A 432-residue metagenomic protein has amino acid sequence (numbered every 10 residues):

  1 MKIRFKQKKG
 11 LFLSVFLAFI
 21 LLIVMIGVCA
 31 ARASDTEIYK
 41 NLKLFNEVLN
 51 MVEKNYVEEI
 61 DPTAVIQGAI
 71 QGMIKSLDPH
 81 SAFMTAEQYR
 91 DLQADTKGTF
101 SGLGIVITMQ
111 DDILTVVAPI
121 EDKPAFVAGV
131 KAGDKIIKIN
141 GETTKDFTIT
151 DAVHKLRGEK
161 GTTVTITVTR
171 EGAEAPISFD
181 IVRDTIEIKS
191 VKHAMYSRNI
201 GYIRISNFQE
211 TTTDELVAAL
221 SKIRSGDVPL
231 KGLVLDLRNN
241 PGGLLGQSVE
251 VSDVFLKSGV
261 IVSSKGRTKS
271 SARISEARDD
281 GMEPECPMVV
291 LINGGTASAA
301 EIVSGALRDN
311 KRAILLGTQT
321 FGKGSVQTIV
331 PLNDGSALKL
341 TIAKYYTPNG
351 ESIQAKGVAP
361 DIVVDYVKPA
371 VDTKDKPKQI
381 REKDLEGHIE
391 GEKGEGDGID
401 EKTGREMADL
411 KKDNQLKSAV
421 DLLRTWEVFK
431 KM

Functional and structural regions predicted by a protein language model:
K2-I3, C29-N41, F45-P62, T115-P119 (+2 more regions): Cleft-lining beta-strand/loop regions that shape enzyme active-site pockets
R4-F16: N-terminal Sec-pathway targeting helices
F16-I26: Bacterial N-terminal signal peptides
A33-E47, E53-N55, D61, V65 (+3 more regions): Glycine-biased strand-turn-strand hairpin within the trypsin-fold
Y56-V117, T163-T165, T169-D180, I188-V191 (+2 more regions): Extended, small/polar residue-biased N-terminal targeting/export presequences and adjacent propeptide/linker tracts
G294-A297, G305, D309-L315, T320-P360 (+2 more regions): Acidic, polar loop-rich interaction surfaces within structured domains
N349-M432: Conserved functional hotspot residues or short segments at active or partner-binding sites across diverse domains
